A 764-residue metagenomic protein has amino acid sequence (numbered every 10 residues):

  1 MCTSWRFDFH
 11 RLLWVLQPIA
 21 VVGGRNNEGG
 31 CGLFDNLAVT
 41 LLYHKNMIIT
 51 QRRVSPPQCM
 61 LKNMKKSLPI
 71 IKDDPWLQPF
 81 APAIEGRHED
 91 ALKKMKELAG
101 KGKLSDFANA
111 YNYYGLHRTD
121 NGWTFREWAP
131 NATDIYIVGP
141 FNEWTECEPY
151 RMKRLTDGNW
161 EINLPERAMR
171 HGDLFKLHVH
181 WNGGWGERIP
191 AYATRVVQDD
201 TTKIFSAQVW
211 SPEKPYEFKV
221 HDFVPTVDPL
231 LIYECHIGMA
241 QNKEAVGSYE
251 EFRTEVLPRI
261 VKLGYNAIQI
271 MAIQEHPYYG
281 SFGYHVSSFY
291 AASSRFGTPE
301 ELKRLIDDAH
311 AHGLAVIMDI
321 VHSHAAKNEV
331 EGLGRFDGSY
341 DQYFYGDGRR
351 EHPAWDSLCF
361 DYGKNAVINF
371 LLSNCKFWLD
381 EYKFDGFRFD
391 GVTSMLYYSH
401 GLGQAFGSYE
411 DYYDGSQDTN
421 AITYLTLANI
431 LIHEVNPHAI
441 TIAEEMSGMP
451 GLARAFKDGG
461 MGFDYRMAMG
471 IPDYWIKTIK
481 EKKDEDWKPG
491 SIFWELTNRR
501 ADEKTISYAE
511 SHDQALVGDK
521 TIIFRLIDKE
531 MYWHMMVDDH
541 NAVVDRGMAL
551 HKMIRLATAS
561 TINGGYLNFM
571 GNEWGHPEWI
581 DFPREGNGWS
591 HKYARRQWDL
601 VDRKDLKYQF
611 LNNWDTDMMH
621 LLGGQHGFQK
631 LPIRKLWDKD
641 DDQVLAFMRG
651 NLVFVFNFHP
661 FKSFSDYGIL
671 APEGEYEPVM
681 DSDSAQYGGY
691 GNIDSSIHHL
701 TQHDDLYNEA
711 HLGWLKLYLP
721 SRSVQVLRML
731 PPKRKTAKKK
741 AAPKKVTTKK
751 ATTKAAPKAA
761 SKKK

Functional and structural regions predicted by a protein language model:
L61-T124, T145-E146, R151-E234, M239-E244 (+2 more regions): The feature marks proteins involved in alpha-glucan
E127, C235, I260, I270 (+10 more regions): Conserved, mostly hydrophobic/aromatic
W128-I135, P672-G674: Short proline/glycine-enriched turn/loop motifs at strand-loop junctions of beta-rich domains
H171-D173, S696-K735: C-terminal beta-strand-rich structural cap/linker in extracellular carbohydrate-active enzymes
V197, P215-V227, I232, H236-Q417 (+3 more regions): Substrate-binding/active-site clefts of carbohydrate-active enzymes
K383-D385, G403-A594, G623-E675, V679-D683 (+1 more regions): Conserved alpha/beta catalytic core and glycan-binding cleft of carbohydrate-active enzymes
K733-K764: Intrinsically disordered, polybasic Lys/Arg-rich low-complexity tracts
